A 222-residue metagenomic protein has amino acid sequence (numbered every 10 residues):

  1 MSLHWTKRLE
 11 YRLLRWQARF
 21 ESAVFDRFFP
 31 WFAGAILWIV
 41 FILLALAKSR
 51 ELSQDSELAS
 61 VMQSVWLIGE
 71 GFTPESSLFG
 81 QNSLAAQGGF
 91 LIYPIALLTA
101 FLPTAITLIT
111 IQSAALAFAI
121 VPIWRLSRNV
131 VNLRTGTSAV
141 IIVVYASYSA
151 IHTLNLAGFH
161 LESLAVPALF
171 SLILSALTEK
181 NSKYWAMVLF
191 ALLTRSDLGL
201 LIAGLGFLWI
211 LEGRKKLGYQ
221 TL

Functional and structural regions predicted by a protein language model:
M1-L43, R128, T135-S138, Q220: Start-transfer (signal-anchor) and selected internal transmembrane alpha helices of multi-pass inner/ER membrane
W5, R12-W16, L201-L222: Perimembrane helix-loop-helix junctions
W31, Y93, F101-F118, A139: Loop-to-helix entry region of an early transmembrane alpha helix in multi-pass inner-membrane enzymes
L37-W38, S138-S149, V188-L192: Short helix- or helix-capping micro-motifs that position conserved polar/aromatic residues at function-defining sites
V40-A59, F72: Helix-to-loop transition at the C-terminal end of transmembrane segments
S60-S83, F90-L91, A176: Extracytosolic helix-loop segments that constitute the early lumenal/periplasmic catalytic or substrate-binding loops
L97, T107-N132, S171: Transmembrane-helix motifs of polytopic, lipid-linked glycan transferases
P122-R125, V144-I151, N155, S163-V188 (+1 more regions): Specific aromatic-rich, kink-prone transmembrane helix
